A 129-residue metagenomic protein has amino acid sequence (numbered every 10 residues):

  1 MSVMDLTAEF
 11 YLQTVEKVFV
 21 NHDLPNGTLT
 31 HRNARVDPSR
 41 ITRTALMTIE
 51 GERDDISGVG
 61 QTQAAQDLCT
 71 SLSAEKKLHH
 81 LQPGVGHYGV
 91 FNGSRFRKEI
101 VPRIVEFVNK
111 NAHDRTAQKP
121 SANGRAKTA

Functional and structural regions predicted by a protein language model:
M1-D5, E52-D55, V90, S94: Hydrophobic alpha-helical scaffolding
M1-T44: Alpha/beta-hydrolase
V20, Q63-D67, L81-P83: Active/binding-pocket-proximal capping segment
H31, I49, Q66, Q82 (+1 more regions): C-terminal catalytic-base region of ester-bond hydrolases, centering on the histidine of the charge-relay
P38-T42, C69-A74: Short, conserved loop/helix-junction motifs that constitute active-site signature segments in enzyme catalytic cores
I41-T42, M47-E50, D54: Short beta-strand/loop motif that positions the catalytic acidic residue of the alpha/beta-hydrolase fold
D55-A64, S73: Conserved alpha/beta-hydrolase "acid-adjacent" motif
L72-A129: Catalytic active-site module of serine/aspartate enzymes centered on a nucleophile-bearing elbow/loop
